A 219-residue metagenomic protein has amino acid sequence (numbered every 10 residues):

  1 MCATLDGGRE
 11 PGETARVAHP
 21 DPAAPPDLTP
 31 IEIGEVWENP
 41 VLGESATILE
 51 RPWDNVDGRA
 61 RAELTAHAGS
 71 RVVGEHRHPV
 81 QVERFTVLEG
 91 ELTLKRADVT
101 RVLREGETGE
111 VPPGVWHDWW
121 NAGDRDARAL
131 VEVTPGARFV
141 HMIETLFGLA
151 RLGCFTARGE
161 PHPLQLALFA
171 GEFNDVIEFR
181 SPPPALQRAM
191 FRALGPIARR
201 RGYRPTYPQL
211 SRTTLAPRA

Functional and structural regions predicted by a protein language model:
M1-E44, I48-R59, S70-E75, P79-Q81 (+1 more regions): Jelly-roll (double-stranded beta-helix
A60-T65: Short, well-ordered beta-strand segments enriched in hydrophobic/aromatic residues
F85: Structured binding elements
L88-E89: A cytosolic small-molecule/anion-sensing beta-strand core signal
